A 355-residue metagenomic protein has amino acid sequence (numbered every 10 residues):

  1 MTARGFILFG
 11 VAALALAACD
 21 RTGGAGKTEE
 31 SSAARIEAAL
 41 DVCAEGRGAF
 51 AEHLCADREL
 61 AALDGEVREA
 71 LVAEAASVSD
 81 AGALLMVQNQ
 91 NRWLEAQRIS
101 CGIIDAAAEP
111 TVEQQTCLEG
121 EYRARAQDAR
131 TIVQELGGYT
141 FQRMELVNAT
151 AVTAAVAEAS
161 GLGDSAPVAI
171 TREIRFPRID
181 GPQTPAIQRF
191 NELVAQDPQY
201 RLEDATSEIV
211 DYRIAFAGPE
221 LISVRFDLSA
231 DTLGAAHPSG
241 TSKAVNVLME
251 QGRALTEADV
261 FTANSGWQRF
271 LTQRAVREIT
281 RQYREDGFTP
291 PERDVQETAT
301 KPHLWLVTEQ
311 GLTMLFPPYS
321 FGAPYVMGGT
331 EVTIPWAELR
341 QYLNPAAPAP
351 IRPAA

Functional and structural regions predicted by a protein language model:
M1-L8: Bacterial N-terminal signal peptides that target proteins for export
L16-A18: C-terminal motif of bacterial Sec signal peptides marking the signal peptidase cleavage site
T22-A76, G82-L84, N91-E95, I99-A355: Compositionally biased intrinsically disordered regions enriched in Thr/Gly
